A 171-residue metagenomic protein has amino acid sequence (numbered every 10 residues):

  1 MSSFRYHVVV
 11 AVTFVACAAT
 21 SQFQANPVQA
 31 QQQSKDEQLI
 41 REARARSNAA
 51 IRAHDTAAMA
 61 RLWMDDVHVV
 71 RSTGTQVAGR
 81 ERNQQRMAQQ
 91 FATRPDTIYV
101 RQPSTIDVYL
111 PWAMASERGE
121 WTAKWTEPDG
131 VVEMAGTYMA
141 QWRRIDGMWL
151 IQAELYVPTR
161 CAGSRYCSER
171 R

Functional and structural regions predicted by a protein language model:
M1-V12: Bacterial N-terminal signal peptides that target proteins for export
C17, S21-D65, E81, R165-R171: Short, low-complexity N-terminal intrinsically disordered segments enriched in polar/charged residues
N26, A135-A162: Short beta-strand edge/turn micro-motifs at domain boundaries
K35-A43, T56-L110, R118-E120, V132: A solvent-exposed, acidic/Ser-Thr-rich amphipathic alpha-helical stretch
G74-Q76, A123-K124, V157-C161: Solvent-exposed loop/turn segments at secondary-structure junctions within structured extracellular/periplasmic domains
Q102-L110, Y156-R160, E169-R171: Glycine-rich beta-strand-turn "strand-cap" elements at beta-sheet edges
D107-A115, G130, W142-M148: A short, structured loop/turn motif at beta-sheet edges
P128-E133, C161-C167: A short acidic/glycine-rich loop-to-helix N-cap element
